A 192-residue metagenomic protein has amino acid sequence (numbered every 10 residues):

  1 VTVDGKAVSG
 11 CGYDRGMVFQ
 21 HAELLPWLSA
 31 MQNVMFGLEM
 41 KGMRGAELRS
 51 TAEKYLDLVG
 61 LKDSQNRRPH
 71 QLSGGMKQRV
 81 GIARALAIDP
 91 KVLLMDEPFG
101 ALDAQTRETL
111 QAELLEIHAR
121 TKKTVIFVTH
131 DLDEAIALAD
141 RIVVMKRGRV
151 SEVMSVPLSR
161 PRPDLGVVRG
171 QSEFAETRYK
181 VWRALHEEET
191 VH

Functional and structural regions predicted by a protein language model:
V1-C11: Conserved ABC transporter NBD signature motif
Y13, S50, N66-R68: Interfacial catalytic loop of ABC nucleotide-binding domains
V18, I82: Hydrophobic anchor residue at the start of the ABC signature
L28-F36: Short coil-to-helix segment of the ABC ATPase nucleotide-binding domain corresponding to the Q-loop/switch region
M35, E39, A46-S64, E116: Conserved ABC ATPase "signature" region
R67-H70, I88: Conserved signature/switch motifs of ABC ATPase nucleotide-binding domains
L93-D96: Catalytic Walker B motif of ABC-type/P-loop ATPase nucleotide-binding domains
